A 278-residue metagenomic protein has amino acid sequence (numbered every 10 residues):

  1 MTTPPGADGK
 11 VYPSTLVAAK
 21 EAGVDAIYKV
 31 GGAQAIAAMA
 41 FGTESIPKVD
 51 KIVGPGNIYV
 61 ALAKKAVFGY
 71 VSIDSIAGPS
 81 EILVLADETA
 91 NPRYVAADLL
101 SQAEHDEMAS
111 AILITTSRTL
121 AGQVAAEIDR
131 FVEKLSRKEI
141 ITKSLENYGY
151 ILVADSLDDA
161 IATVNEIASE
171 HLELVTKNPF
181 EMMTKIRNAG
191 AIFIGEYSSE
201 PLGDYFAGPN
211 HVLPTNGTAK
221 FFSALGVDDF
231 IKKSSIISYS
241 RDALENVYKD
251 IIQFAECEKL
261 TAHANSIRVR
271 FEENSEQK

Functional and structural regions predicted by a protein language model:
M1-G32: A glycine-rich phosphate/pyrophosphate-binding beta-strand-loop-alpha-helix module
L16-A18, E44, F68-Y70, D98-A103 (+4 more regions): Short, solvent-exposed amphipathic alpha-helical segments in soluble enzyme and RNA/protein-processing domains
G23-S110: Conserved NAD(P)+-binding/catalytic subdomain of aldehyde/semialdehyde dehydrogenases
V49, S72, A109-I114, K134-L145 (+3 more regions): Flexible, glycine/charged-enriched surface loops at secondary-structure junctions
S75-N147, I151: A conserved active-site cap/scaffold subdomain adjacent to cofactor or substrate pockets
I82-D87, L113, N147-D155, A168-L174 (+2 more regions): Short, well-ordered beta-strand elements within core beta-sheets of diverse protein domains
V132-E173, K177-N178: Glycine-rich, Lys/Arg-enriched anion-binding loops that position phosphate/diphosphate groups for phosphoryl
N165-K278: C-terminal core of ALDH-fold dehydrogenases
